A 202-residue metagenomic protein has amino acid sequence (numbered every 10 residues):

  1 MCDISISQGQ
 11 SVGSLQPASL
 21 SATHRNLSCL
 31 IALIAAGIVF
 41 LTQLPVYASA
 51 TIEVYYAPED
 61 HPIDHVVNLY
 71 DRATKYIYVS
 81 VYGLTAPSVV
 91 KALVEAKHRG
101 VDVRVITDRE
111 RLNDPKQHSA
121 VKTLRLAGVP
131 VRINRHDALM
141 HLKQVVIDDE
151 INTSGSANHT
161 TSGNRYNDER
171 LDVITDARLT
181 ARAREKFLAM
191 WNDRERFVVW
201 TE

Functional and structural regions predicted by a protein language model:
I6-I31: Bacterial N-terminal signal peptides that target proteins for export
I31-T42: Bacterial N-terminal signal peptides
V46-A50: Boundary at the C-terminal end of the N-terminal hydrophobic targeting segment
Y55, R132-N134: General small-molecule cofactor/ligand-binding pocket signal
A57-P62, A86: A general structural motif
N68-V129: Primarily the HKD phosphodiesterase
G83-P87, R109-N113, D137-M140, I151-N152 (+2 more regions): Solvent-exposed loop/turn segments at secondary-structure junctions within structured extracellular/periplasmic domains
I147, I151-E202: Signature of lipid phosphatidyltransferase scaffolds
